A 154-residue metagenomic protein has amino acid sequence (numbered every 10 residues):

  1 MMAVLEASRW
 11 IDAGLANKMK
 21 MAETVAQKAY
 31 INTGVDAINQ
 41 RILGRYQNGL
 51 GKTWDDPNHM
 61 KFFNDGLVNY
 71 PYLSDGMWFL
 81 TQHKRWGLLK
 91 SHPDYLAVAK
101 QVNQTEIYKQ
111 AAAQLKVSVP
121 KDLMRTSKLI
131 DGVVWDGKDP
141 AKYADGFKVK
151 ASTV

Functional and structural regions predicted by a protein language model:
M1-I107: Secondary-structure end/capping motifs
M77-V154: Conserved C-terminal helix/tail region of periplasmic/extracytoplasmic solute-binding proteins
